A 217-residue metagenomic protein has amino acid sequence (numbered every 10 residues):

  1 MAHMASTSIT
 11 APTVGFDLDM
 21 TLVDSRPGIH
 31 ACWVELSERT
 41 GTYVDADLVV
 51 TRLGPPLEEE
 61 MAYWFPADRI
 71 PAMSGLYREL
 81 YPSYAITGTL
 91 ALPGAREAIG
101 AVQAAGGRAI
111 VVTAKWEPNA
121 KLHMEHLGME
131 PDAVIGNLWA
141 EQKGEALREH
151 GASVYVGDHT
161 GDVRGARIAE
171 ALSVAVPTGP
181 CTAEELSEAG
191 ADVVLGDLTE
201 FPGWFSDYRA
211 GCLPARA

Functional and structural regions predicted by a protein language model:
M1-F16, S206, A210-A217: Non-catalytic pre-domain segments flanking phosphatase-related domains
S6-R96, A105: N-terminal helical cap/lid subdomain that shapes the substrate entry/recognition surface in HAD-like hydrolases
L48-V49, M129-K143: A short, structured active-site edge motif that brings together acidic residues
G94, A98, Q142-A146, T182: Short acidic active-site motifs
A95-M124, N137: Substrate-recognition element of Asp-dependent hydrolases with the DxDx(T/V) motif
R96-A104, R148, V163-E170: Surface-exposed amphipathic alpha-helices with a cationic face
T113, V156-T199: Acidic, Mg2+-coordinating phosphoryl-transfer loop and its flanking beta/alpha structural elements, shared across
L138-H150, T160: Short loop-to-alpha-helix "cap/lid" segments that border enzyme active sites across diverse enzyme classes
